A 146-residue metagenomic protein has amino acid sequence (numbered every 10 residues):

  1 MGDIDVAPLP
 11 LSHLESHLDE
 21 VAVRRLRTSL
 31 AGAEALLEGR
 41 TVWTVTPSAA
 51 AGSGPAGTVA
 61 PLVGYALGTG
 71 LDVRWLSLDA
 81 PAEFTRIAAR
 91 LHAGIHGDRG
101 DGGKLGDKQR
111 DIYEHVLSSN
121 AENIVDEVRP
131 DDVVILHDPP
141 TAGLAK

Functional and structural regions predicted by a protein language model:
M1-W43, S48, A60-V133: A conserved catalytic-core segment of Leloir-type glycosyltransferases
A51: Extended, Lys/Arg-enriched charged tracts that mediate electrostatic binding to polyanionic substrates
G54-G57, T85-A88, G143-K146: A short acidic (Asp/Glu
L136-T141: Short His-centered aromatic/hydrophobic patch
